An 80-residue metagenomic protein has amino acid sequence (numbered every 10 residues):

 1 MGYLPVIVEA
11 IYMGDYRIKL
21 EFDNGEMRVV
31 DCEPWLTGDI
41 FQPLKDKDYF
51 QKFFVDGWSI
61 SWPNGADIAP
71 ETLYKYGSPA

Functional and structural regions predicted by a protein language model:
M1-A80: Motif-centric detector for short Cys/His coordination patterns
